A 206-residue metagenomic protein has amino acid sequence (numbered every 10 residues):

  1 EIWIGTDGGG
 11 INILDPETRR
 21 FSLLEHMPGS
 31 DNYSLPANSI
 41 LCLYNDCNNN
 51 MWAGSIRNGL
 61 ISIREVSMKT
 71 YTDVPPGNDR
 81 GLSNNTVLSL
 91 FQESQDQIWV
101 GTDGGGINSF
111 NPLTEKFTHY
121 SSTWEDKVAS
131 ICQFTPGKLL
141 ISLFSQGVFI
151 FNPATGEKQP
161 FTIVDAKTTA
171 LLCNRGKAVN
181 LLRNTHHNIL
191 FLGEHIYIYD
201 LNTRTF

Functional and structural regions predicted by a protein language model:
E1-F206: Carboxylate-rich, polar loop motifs that coordinate divalent cations or form catalytic acidic clusters
